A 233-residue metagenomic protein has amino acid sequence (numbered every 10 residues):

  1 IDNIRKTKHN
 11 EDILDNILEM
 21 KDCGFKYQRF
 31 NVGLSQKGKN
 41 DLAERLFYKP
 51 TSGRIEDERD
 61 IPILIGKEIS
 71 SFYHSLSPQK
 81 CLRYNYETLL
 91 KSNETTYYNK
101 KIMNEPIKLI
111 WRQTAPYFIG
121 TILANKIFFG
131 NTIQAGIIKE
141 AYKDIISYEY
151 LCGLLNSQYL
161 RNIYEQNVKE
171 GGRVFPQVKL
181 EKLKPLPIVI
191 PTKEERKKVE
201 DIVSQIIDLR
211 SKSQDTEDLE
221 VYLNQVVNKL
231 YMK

Functional and structural regions predicted by a protein language model:
N3-E195: Polybasic, glycine- and aromatic-enriched phosphate-binding surface used to engage nucleic acids
A115, G120, L160-K169, D208 (+3 more regions): Intrinsically disordered or highly flexible coil/loop and linker segments, enriched in small and charged/polar residues
K182-Y231: Extended amphipathic alpha-helical segments enriched in small hydrophobics
